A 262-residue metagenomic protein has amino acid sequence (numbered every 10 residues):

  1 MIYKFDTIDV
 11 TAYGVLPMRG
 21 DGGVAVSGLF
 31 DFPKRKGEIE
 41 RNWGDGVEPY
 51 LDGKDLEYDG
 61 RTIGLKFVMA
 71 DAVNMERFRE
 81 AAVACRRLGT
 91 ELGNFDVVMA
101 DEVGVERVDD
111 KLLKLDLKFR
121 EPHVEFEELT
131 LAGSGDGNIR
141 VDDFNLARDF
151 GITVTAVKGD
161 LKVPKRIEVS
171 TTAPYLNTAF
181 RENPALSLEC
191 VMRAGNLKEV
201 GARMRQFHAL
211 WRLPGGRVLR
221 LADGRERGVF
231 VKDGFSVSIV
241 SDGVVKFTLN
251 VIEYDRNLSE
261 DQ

Functional and structural regions predicted by a protein language model:
M1-Q262: Extracellular/virion structural assembly segments
